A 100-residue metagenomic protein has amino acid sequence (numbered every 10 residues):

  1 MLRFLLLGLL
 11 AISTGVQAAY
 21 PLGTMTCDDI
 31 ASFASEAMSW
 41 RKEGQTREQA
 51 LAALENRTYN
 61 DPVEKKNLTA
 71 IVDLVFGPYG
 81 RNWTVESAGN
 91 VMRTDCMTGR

Functional and structural regions predicted by a protein language model:
M1-L7: Sec-dependent signal peptide recognition, specifically the positively charged N-region followed immediately by
F4, A19, A50: Residue-level hotspots at or immediately adjacent to binding/recognition sites across diverse folds
S13-V16: N-terminal signal peptide c-region/cleavage motif recognized by signal peptidases
A18-T26: Cleaved targeting-peptide boundary
M38: Functional surface patches built around histidine and acidic residues
R41, Q45-R100: Compact alpha-helical subdomains of small soluble proteins
